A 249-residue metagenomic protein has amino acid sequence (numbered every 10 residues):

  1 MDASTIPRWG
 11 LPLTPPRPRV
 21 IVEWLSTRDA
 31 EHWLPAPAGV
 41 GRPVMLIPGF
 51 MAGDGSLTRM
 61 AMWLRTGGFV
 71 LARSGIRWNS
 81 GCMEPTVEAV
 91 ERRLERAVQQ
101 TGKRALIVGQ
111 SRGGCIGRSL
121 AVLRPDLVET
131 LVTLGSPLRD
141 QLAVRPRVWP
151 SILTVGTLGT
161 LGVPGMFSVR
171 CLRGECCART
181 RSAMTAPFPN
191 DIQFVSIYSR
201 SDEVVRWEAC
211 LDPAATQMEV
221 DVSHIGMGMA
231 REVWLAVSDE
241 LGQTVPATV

Functional and structural regions predicted by a protein language model:
M1-A3, S196, E240: Intrinsic disorder/low-complexity detector
M1-M45, M51-W63, G67, Q100 (+1 more regions): Flexible, membrane-associating and regulatory peripheral segments of lipid-active enzymes
V44-F50, G55, R65-R77, M83-T185: Serine-dependent carboxylesterase/thioesterase catalytic core of lipase-like alpha/beta-hydrolase/SGNH enzymes
S56-L57, T86, M229, V233: Residues at alpha-helix caps and immediate loop-helix transition turns in enzyme cores, especially N- and C-cap
L123, E240-Q243: Active-site catalytic microenvironments for nucleophilic, acid-base chemistry
P137-G228, V233-A236, T244-V249: The alpha/beta-hydrolase serine catalytic core
